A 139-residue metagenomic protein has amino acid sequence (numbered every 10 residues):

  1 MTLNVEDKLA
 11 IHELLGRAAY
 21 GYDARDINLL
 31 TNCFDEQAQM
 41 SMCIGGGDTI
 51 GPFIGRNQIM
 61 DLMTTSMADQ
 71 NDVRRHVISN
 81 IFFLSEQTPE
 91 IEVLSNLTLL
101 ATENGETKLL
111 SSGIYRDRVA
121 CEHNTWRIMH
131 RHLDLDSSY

Functional and structural regions predicted by a protein language model:
M1-A24, N28-E36: Short, low-complexity N-terminal intrinsically disordered segments enriched in polar/charged residues
L3-E6, D35, T65-D69, A101-N104: Short secondary-structure boundary micro-motifs
V5, I50-F53, E106: Charge-dense, low-complexity intrinsically disordered segments
I27-N96: A solvent-exposed, acidic/Ser-Thr-rich amphipathic alpha-helical stretch
A68-Y139: A beta-strand edge to alpha-helix "cap/lid" segment located at domain peripheries
